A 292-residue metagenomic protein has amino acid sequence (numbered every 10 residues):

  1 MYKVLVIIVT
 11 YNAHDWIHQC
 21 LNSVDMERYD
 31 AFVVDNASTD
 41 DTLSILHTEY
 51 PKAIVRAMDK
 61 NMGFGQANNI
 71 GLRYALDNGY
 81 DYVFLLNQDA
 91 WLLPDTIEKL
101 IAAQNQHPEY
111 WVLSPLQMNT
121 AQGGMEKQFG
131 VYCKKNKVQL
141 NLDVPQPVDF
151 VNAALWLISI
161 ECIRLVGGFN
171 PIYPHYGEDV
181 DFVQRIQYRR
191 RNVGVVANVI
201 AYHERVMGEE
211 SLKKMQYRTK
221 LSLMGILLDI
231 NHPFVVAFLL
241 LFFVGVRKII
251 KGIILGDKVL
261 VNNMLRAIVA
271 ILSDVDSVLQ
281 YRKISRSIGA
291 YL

Functional and structural regions predicted by a protein language model:
I8-M26: Short, well-formed alpha-helical segments that are part of the catalytic scaffolds of diverse glycosyltransferases
S23, D35-S44, K60, A90: A conserved acidic beta->alpha catalytic loop
M58-N78: Glycine-rich, basic loop-to-helix element that forms the pyrophosphate-binding segment of sugar-nucleotide handling
Y80-W91: Short beta-strand-to-loop acidic/aromatic patch adjacent to the donor-nucleotide binding site
L93-E126: Conserved donor NDP-sugar-binding/catalytic core segment of glycosyltransferases
P115, G130-D149: Short, flexible, basic/aromatic active-site loop/helix in glycosyltransferases
F150-I158, C162-G167, I172-I200: A short, conserved alpha-helix in the catalytic core of glycosyltransferases
K214-L221, N231-L292: Non-catalytic, C-terminal membrane-associated alpha-helical segments of glycosyltransferases
